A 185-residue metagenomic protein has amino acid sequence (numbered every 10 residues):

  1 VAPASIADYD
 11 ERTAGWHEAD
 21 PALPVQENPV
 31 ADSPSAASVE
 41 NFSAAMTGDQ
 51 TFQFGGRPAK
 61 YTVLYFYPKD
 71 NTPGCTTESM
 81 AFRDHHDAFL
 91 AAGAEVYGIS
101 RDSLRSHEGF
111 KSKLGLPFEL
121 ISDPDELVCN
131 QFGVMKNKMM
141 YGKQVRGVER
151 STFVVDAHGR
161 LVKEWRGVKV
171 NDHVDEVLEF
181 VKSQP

Functional and structural regions predicted by a protein language model:
Y9-R12, E18: Alpha-helix boundary/capping motif
W16, V25-P185: Chalcogenol-based redox active-site neighborhoods
